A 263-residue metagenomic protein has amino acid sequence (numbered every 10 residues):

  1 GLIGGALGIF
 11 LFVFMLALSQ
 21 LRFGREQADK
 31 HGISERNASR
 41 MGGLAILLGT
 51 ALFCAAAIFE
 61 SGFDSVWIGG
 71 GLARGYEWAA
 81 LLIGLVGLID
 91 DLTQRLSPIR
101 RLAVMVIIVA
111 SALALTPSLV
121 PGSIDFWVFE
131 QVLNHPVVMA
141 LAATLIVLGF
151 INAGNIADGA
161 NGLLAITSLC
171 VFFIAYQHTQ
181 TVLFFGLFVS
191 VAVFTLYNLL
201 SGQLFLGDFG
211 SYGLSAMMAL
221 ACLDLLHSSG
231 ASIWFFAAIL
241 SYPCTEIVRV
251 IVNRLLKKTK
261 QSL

Functional and structural regions predicted by a protein language model:
G1-V250: "…together with the soluble PPM/PP2C metallo-phosphatase catalytic core" -> "…together with the soluble PPM/PP2C
V248-L263: Juxtamembrane interface at the ends
